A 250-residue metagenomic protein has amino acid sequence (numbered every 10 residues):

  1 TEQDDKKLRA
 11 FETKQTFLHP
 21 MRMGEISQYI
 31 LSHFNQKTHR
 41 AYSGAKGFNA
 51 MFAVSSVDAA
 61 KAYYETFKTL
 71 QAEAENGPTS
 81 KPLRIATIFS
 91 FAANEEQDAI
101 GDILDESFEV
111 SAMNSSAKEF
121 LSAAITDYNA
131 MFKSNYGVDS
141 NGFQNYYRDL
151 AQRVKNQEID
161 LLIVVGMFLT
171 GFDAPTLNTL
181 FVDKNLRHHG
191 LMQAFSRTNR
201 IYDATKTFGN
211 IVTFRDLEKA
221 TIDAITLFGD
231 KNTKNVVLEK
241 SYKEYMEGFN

Functional and structural regions predicted by a protein language model:
T1-Q3: Core domains of carbohydrate- and sulfate-ester-processing enzymes
D5-A10, D173-T176, N232-N235: Short acidic (Asp/Glu) and glycine-rich catalytic loops that position anionic groups and cofactors
K7-L161: Conserved C-terminal RecA-like helicase domain
N35, A72, K155, D173-T176 (+3 more regions): Hydrophobic alpha-helix feature that most strongly marks membrane-spanning transmembrane helices and their immediate
A60-A62, N94-I103, F172-D173, H189-Q193 (+2 more regions): Switch/connector loops and helix/strand junctions flanking conserved nucleotide-binding motifs in nucleotide-processing
Y64-Q71, I100-V110, N178-L180, F195-N199 (+1 more regions): Short secondary-structure boundary/capping segments
L161-V164, F168-F195, G209-T213: A short beta-strand element within the Helicase C-terminal
Y202-N250: Long, hydrophobic alpha-helical segments
